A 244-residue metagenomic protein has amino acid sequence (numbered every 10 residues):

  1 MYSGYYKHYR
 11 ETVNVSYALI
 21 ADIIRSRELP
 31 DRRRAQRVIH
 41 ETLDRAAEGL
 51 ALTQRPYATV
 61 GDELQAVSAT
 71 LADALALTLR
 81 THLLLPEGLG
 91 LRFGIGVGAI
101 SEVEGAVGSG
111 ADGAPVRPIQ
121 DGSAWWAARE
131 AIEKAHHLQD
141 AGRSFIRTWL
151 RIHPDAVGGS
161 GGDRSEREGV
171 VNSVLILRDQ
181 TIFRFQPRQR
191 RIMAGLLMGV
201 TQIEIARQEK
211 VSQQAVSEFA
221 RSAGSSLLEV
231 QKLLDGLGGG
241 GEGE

Functional and structural regions predicted by a protein language model:
M1-E244: Regulatory and interdomain segments flanking nucleotide-handling catalytic cores in signaling/defense enzymes
